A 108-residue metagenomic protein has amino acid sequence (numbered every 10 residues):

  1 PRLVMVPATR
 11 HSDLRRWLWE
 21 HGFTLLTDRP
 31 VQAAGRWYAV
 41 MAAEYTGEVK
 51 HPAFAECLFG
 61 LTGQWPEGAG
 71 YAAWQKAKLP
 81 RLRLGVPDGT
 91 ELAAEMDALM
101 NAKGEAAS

Functional and structural regions predicted by a protein language model:
P1-S108: Class I S-adenosyl-L-methionine
